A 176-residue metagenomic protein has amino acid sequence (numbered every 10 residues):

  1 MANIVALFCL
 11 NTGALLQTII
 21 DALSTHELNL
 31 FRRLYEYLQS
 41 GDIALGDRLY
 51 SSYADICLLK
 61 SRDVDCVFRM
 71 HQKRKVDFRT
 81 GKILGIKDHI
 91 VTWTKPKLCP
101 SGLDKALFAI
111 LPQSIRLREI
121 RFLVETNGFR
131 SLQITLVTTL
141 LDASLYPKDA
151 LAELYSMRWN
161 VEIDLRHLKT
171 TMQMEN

Functional and structural regions predicted by a protein language model:
M1-N176: Single, function-defining residue in the core of a domain
